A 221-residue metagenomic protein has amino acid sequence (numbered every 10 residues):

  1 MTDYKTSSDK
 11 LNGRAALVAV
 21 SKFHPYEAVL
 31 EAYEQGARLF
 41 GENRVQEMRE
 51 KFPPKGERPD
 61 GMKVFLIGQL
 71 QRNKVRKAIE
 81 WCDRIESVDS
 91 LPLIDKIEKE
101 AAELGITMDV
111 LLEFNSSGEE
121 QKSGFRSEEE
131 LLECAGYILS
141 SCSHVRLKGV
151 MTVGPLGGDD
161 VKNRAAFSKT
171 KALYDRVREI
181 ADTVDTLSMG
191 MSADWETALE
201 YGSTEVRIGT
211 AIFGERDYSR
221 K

Functional and structural regions predicted by a protein language model:
M1-A193, Y201: Conserved alpha/beta-domain cores
E196-E200, I208, I212-R220: Expand to "…catalyze enediolate/carbanion chemistry for C-C bond making/breaking, isomerization, decarboxylation
E205: Conserved, well-ordered active-site substructure
